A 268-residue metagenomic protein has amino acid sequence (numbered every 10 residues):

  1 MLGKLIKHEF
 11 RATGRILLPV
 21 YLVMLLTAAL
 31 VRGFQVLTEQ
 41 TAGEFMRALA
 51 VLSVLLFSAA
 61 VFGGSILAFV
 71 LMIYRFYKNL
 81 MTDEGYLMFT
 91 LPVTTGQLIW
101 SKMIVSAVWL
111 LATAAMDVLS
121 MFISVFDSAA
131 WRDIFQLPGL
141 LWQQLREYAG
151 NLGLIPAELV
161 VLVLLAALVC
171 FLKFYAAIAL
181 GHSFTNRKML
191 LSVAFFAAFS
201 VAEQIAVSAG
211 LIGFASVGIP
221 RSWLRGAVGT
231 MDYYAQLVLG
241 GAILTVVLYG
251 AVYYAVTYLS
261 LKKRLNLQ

Functional and structural regions predicted by a protein language model:
M1-G85, T95-Q268: Hydrophobic alpha-helical transmembrane segments of membrane proteins
